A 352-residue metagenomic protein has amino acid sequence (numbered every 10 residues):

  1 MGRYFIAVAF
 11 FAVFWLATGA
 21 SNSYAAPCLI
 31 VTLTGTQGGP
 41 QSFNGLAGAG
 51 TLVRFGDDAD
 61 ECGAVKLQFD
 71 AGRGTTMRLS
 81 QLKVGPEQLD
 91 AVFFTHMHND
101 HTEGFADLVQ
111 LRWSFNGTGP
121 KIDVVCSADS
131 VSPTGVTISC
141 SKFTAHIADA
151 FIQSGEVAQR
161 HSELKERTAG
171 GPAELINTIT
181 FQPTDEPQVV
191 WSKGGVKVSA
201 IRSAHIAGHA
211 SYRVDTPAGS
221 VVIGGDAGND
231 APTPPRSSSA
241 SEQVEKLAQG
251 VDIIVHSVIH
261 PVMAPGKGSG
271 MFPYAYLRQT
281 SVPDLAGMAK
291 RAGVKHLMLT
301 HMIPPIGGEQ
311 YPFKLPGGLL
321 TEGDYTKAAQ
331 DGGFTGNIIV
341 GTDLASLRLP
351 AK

Functional and structural regions predicted by a protein language model:
M1-Y4: Positively charged n-region of N-terminal signal peptides that target proteins for export
I6-G19: Bacterial N-terminal signal peptides
G19-S21, M298: Intrinsic disorder/low-complexity signature
Y24-V221, T233, P312, P316 (+1 more regions): Binuclear metal-dependent hydrolase catalytic cores
A207, A218-S220, G228-T342: Cap/insert and terminal regions of metallo-dependent hydrolase folds
G224: Conserved CoA-thioester-binding segment of acyl-CoA-metabolizing enzymes
